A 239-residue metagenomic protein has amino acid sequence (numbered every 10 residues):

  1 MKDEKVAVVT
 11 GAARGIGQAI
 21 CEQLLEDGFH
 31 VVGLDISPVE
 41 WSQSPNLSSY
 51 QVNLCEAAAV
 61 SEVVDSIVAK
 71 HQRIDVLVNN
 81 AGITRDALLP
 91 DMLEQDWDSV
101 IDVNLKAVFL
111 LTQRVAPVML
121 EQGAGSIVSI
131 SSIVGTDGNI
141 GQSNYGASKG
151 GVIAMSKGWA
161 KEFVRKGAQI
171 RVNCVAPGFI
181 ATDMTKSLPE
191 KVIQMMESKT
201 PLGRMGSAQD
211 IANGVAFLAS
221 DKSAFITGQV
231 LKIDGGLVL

Functional and structural regions predicted by a protein language model:
V52-E62, E94, Q209-D210: The beta1-alpha1 cofactor-binding region of Rossmann-like NAD(H)/NADP(H)-dependent oxidoreductases
L88-L89, D96-I101, I127, T185 (+1 more regions): Substrate-binding pocket helix/loop in short-chain dehydrogenase/reductase
F109-T112, L120, R204-I233, V238: C-terminal substrate-recognition "lid" of short-chain dehydrogenase/reductases
T112, S148, S156: Active-site helix of classical SDR
P117, K157, K161-R165, A224: Alpha-helical segment proximal to the catalytic Tyr-Lys
S132: Residue(s) in the substrate-gating loop at a strand-loop-helix junction that position the organic substrate next
V164-R171, I226-G228: Short, small/polar-rich loop/turn modules that mediate ligand/substrate recognition or access, typified
